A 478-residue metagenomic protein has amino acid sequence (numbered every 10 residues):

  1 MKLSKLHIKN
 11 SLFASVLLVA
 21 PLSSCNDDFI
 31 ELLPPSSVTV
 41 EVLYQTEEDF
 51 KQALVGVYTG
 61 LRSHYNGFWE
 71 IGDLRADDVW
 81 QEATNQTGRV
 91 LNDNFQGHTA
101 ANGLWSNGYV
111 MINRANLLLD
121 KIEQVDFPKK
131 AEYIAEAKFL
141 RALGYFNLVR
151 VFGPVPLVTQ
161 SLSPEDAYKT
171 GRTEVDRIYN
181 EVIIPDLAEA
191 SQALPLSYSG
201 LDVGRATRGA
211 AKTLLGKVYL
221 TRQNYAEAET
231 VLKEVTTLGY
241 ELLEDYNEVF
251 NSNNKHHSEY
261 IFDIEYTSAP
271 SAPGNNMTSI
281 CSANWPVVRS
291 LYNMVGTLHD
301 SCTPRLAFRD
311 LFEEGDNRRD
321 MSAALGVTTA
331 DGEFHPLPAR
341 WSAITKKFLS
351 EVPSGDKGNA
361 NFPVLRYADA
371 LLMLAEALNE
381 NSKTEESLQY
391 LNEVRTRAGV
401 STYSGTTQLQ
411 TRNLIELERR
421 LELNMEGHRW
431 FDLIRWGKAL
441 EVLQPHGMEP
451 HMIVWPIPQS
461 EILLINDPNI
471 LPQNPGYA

Functional and structural regions predicted by a protein language model:
C25-N26, E47, N66, W80-E82 (+9 more regions): Long, intrinsically disordered, low-complexity segments
N26-T84, L187-L194, R205-A330, L443-H446: An aromatic- and glycine-enriched ligand-binding surface/loop that stacks and positions planar moieties
T46-K51, T59-R62, N85-F152, Y168 (+5 more regions): Conserved, well-structured interaction surfaces
Q96, A307-R366: Flexible, polar/acidic helix-loop-strand segments at domain edges
